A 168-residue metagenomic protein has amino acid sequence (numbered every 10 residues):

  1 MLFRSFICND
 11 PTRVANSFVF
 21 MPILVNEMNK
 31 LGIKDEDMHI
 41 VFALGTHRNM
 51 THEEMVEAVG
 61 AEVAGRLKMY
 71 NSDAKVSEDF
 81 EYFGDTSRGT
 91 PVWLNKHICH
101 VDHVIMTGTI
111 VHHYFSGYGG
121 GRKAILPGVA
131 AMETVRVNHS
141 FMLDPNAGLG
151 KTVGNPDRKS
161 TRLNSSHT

Functional and structural regions predicted by a protein language model:
M1-L2, L163-T168: Single conserved hydrophobic/aromatic residue that forms the stacking wall/gate of nucleotide- or nucleobase-binding
F3-S5, K30-E36: Glycine-rich phosphate/diphosphate-binding loops that line cofactor/substrate pockets in enzymes
R4-V14, H39-G45, M106: Short glycine-rich or small-residue beta-strand-to-loop segments that form or flank ligand, phosphate, metal/Fe-S
R13, H47-N49, H112: Short, active-site-adjacent cap segments at secondary-structure transitions
V14-I33: Histidine-anchored nucleotide/phosphate-binding helix
M21-V25, E57-A58, G120-A124: Short, solvent-exposed amphipathic alpha-helical segments in soluble enzyme and RNA/protein-processing domains
D37-T86: Acidic low-complexity segments
G65-R162: Conserved, well-structured core segments that form the ligand-binding/active-site neighborhood of functional domains
